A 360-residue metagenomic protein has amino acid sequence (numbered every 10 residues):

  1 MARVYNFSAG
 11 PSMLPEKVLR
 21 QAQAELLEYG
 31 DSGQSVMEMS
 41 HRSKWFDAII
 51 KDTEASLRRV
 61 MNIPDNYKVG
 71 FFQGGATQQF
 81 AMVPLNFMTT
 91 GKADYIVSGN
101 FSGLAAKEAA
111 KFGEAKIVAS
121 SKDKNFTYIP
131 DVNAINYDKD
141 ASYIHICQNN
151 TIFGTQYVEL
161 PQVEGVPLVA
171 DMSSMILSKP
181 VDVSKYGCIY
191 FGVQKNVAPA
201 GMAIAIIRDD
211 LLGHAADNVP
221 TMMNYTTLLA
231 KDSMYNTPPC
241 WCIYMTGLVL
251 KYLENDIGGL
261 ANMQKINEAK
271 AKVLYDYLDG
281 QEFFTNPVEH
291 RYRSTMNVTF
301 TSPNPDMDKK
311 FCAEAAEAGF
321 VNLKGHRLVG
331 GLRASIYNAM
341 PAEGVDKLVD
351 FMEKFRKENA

Functional and structural regions predicted by a protein language model:
A2-V4, E317, H326, G330-A360: PLP-dependent enzyme catalytic core of the Aspartate aminotransferase-like
R3-E54: A glycine-/small-polar-enriched, mobile loop at the entrance of the PLP active site in fold-type I
G10, A109, S120-I176: Active-site phosphate-binding strand-loop segment of PLP-dependent enzymes
G33-Q79, N86, N100, E108: Conserved N-terminal alpha-helix of the aminotransferase class I/II PLP-enzyme fold
T77-I144: PLP-dependent aminotransferase-like
C188, V193-Y275, E289, E358-A360: Active-site C-terminal subdomain of aminotransferase-like
F284-E314: Conserved PLP-binding catalytic core of the aspartate aminotransferase-like
